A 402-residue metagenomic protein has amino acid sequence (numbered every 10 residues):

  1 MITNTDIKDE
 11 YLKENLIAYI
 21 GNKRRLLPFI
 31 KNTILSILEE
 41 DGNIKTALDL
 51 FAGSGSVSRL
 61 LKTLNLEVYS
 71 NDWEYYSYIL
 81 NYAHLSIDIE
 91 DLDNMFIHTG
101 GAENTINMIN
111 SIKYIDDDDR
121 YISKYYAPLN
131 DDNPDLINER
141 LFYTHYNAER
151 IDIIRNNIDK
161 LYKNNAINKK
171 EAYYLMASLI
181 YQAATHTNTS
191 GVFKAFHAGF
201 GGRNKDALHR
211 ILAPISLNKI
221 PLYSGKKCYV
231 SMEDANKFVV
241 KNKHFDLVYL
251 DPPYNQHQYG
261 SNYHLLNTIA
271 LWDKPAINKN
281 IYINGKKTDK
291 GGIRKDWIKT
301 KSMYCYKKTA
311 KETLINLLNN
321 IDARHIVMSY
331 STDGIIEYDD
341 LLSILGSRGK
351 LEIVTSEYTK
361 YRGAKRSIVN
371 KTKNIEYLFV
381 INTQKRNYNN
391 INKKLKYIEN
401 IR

Functional and structural regions predicted by a protein language model:
M1-F51, S56-T63, Y78-L80, I87: S-adenosyl-L-methionine
I30, A47-L61, S70-Y75, K243-N262 (+1 more regions): Conserved proline-anchored active-site loop of SAM-dependent methyltransferases that bridges a beta-strand
E67, N71-E74, Y78-N218, G260-E312: Class I S-adenosyl-L-methionine-dependent methyltransferase module
K227-D234: Conserved SAM-binding strand-loop segment of SAM-dependent methyltransferases
K237-K243: Short conserved loop adjoining the S-adenosyl-L-methionine
K295-R348, E352: Conserved Class I SAM-dependent methyltransferase catalytic core
Y338-L342, R348-L395: Class I S-adenosyl-L-methionine
L395-R402: Short, cationic low-complexity segments
